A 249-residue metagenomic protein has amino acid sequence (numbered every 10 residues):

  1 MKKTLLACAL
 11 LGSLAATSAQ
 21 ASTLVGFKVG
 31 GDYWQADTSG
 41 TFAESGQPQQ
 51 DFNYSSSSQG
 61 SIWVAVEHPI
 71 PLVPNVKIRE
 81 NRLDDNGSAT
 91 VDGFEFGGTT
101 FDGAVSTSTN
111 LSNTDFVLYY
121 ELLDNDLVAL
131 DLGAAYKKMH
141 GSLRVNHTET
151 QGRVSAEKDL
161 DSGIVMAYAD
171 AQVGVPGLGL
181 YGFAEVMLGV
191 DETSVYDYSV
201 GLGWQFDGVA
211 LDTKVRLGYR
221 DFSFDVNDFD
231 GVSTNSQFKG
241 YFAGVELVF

Functional and structural regions predicted by a protein language model:
M1-G26: Cleavable N-terminal export/targeting peptides
Q20-V25, P69-N75, L123-A129, V175-L180 (+1 more regions): Short loop/turn motifs that connect adjacent beta-strands in outer-membrane beta-barrel proteins
V29-Q35, V76-R82, L132-K138, A171 (+4 more regions): Transmembrane beta-barrel strands of outer-membrane/channel proteins
G31, I62-H68, F116-Y120, A134-Y136 (+4 more regions): Residues on the lipid-exposed face of transmembrane beta-strands in outer-membrane beta-barrel proteins
Q35-Q59, E80-S112, H140-S162, G189-D191 (+1 more regions): Extracellular/periplasm-exposed beta-strand and loop segments of Gram-negative cell-envelope proteins, dominated by
G40-F42, P48, V73, Y198 (+1 more regions): Predominantly the C-terminal beta-signal and adjacent terminal strand-loop region of outer-membrane beta-barrel
Q59-S61, S162-Y168, T193-G201, D212-K214 (+1 more regions): Transmembrane beta-barrel architecture of outer membranes
G179-T193: Transmembrane beta-strand segments that form the barrel wall of outer-membrane beta-barrel proteins
